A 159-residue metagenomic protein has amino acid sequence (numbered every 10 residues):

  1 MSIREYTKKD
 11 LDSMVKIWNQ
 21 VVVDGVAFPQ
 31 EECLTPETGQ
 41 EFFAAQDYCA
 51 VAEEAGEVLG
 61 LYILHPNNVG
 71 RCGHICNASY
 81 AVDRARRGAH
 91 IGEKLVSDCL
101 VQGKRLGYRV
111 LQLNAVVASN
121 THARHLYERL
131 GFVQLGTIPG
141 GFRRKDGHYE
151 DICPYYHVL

Functional and structural regions predicted by a protein language model:
M1-M14: A short beta-loop-alpha structural element at the N-terminal edge of CoA-dependent acyl/N-acetyltransferase catalytic
K8, A27-A85, V96-S97, Q102 (+1 more regions): Acetyl-CoA-dependent GNAT
M14, W18, G39: Hydrophobic pocket/interface hotspot
Y80, I138, R144-L159: Terminal substrate-recognition subdomain of acyl/acetyltransferases
V82, G88-R105, R124-R129: Conserved acetyl-CoA-binding loop-helix of GNAT-fold acetyltransferases
R87, L113-A123, G141-K145: Conserved beta-strand-loop-alpha-helix junction that forms the acyl-donor binding cleft
G103-V116: Conserved GNAT acetyl-CoA-binding A-motif
Y127, F132, Y155: Conserved active-site tyrosine of GNAT-family acetyltransferases
